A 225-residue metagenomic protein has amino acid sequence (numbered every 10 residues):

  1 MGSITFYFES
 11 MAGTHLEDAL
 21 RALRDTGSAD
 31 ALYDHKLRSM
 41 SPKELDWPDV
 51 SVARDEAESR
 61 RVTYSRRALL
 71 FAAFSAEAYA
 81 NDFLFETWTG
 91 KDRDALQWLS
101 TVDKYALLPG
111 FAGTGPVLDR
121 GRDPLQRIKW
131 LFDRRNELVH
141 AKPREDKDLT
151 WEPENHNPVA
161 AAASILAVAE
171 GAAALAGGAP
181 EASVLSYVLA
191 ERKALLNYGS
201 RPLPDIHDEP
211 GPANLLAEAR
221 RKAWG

Functional and structural regions predicted by a protein language model:
M1-G13, G90-D103, P109-T114, E152-P153 (+1 more regions): Terminal, compositionally biased low-complexity regions
M1-S65, A223: Charged alpha-helical initiation segments
K43-L45, R127, P143-G225: Polyanionic, low-complexity intrinsically disordered segments
E56-R60, P116-D119, T150-N157: Short helix/strand-bridging catalytic loops that position acidic/His residues to coordinate divalent metals and engage
R61, A68, I128-L131, P158-A161: Hydrophobic packing residues in well-ordered alpha-helices of helical domains and bundles
R61-F85: Short, hydrophobic, well-ordered secondary-structure elements
E77-T150, A163-L175, A179-S186: Flexible secondary-structure boundary motifs
